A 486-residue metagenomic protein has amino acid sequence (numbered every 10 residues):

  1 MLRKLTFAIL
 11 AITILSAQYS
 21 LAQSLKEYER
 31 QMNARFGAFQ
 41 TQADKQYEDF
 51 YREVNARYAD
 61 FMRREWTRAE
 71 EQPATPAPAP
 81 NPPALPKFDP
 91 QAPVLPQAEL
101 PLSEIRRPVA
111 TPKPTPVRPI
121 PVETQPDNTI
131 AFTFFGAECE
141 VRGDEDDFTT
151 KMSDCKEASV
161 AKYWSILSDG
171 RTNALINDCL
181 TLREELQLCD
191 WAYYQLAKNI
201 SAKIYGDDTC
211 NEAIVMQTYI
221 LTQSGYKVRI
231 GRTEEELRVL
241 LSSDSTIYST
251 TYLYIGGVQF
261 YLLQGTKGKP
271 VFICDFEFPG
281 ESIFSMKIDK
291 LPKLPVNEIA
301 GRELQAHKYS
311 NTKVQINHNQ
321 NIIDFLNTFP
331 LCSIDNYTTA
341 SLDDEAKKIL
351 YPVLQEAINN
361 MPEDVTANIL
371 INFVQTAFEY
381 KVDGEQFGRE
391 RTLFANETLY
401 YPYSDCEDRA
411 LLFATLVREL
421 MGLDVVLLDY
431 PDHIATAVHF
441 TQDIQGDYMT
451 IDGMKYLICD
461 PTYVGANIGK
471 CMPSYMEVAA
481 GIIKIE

Functional and structural regions predicted by a protein language model:
M1-L5: Positively charged n-region of N-terminal signal peptides that target proteins for export
A8-S16: Bacterial N-terminal signal peptides
S16-A22: Sec/Tat signal peptide C-region and signal peptidase I cleavage site
E29, A34-Y219: Long, contiguous, compositionally biased segments that the model treats as domain-scale units
D147, A158-K198, I334-Y400, T462: Secondary-structure boundary elements
S201-A202, E212-Q355: Extended, non-transmembrane interaction/recognition domains
K203-Q217, K381-T441: Active-site neighborhood of thiol-dependent amide/isopeptide-bond enzymes
V228-G256, N359-M361, D408-E486: Hydrophobic/aromatic-rich core segments of domains that either
